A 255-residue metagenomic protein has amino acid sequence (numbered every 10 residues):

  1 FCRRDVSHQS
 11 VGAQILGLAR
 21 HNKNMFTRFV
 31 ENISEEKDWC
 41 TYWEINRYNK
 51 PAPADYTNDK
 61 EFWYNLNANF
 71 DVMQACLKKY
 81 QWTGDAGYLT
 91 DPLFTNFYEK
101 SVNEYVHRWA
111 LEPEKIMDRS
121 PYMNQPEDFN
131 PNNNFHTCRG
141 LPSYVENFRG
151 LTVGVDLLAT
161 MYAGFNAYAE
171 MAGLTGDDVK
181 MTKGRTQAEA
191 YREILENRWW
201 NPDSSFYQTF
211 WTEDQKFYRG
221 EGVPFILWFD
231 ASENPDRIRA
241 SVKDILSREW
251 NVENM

Functional and structural regions predicted by a protein language model:
F1-L77, Q81-L89, V223-L227, M255: Substrate-binding groove/exosite segments of carbohydrate-active enzymes
C2-S34, P92, N96, N103 (+6 more regions): Active-site core of glycosidic bond-cleaving carbohydrate-active enzymes
R28, N32, A75, W82 (+4 more regions): Structured segments of extracytoplasmic/periplasmic soluble domains in secreted or envelope-associated proteins
S34, Q81-Y88, A110, G173-D177 (+2 more regions): Short, flexible helix-adjacent loops and helix caps
K37-D38, W109-P121, W199-S204, A231-I238: Proline-centered turn/helix-capping motifs that create local helix->coil transitions or kinks
W43-D71, A86, V106-T186, E221-F225: The feature captures the catalytic groove of carbohydrate-active enzymes
L77-H107: Internal, well-ordered domain-core segments that constitute the primary functional module of diverse proteins
M181-W199: Short amphipathic alpha-helical coiled-coil/interface segments
